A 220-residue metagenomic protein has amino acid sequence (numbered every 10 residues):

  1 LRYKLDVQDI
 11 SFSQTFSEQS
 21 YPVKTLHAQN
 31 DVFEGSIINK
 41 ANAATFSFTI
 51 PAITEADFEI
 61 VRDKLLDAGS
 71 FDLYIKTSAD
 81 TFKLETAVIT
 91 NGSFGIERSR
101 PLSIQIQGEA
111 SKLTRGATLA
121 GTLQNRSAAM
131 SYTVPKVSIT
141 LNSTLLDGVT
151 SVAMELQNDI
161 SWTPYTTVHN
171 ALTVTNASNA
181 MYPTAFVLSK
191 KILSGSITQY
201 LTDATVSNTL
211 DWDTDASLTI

Functional and structural regions predicted by a protein language model:
L1-I220: Signature of extracytoplasmic/envelope-associated structural regions
